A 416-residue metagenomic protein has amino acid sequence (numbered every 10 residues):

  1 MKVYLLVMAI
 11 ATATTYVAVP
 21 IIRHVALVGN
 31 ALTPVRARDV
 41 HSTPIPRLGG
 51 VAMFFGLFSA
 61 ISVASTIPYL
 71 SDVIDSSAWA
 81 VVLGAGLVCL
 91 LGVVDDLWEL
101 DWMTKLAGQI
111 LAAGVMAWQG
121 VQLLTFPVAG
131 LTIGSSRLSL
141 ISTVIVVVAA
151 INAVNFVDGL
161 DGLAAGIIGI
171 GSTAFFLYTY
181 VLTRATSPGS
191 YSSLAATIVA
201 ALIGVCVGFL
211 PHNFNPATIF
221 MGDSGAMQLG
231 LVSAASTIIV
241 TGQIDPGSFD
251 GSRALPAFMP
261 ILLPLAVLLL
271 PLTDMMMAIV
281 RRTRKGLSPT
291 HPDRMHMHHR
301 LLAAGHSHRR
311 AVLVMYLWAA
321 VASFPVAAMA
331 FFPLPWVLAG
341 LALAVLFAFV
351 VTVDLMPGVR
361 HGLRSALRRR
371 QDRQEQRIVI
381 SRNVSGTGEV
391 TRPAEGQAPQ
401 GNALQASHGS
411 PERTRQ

Functional and structural regions predicted by a protein language model:
M1-N30, F54-L90, L163-V390, N402-Q416: Alpha-helical transmembrane segments
P34-L48: Juxtamembrane helix-capping/reentrant segments at transmembrane boundaries
S76-A112, M116: Hydrophobic alpha-helical hairpins/lids featuring a short glycine-rich hinge
D96-W98, T125-S135: Membrane interface segments of multi-pass transport proteins and intramembrane proteases
V115-T125, T237, T241-D245: Proline-centered turn/helix-capping motifs that create local helix->coil transitions or kinks
V144-V154: Function-critical hydrophobic alpha-helical transmembrane segments in multi-pass membrane proteins
I151-N152, D161-A164: PRPP/pyrophosphate-binding module of the type I phosphoribosyltransferase fold
